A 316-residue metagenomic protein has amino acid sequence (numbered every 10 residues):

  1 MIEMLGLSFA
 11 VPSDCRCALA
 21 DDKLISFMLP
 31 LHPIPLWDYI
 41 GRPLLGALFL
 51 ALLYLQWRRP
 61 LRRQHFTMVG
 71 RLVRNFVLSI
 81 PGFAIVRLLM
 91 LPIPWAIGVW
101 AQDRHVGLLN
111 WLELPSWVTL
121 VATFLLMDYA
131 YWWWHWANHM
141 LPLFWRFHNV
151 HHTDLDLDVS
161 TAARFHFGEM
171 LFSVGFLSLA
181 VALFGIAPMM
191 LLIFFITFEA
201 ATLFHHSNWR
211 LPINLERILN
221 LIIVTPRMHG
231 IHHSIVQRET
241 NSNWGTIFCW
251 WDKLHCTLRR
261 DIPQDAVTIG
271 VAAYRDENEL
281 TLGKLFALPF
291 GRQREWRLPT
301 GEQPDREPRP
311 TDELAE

Functional and structural regions predicted by a protein language model:
M1-D38: Short, strongly hydrophobic alpha-helical membrane anchors
I40-L44, T67-I80: Loop-to-helix transition at the N-terminal end of transmembrane alpha-helices
L44-Y54, W95: Hydrophobic core of alpha-helical transmembrane segments in multi-pass integral membrane proteins
L53-V73: Membrane-interface helix-loop junction between the first two transmembrane segments
W57, T246-L254, L282-Q293: A transmembrane-helix-recognition feature enriched in membrane-embedded lipid enzymes and envelope glyco-/phospholipid
I80-L89, I93, L108, E113-V267: Membrane-embedded catalytic scaffold of the fatty acid hydroxylase/desaturase
V99-W111: Membrane-interface helix termini and inter-helical loops of multi-pass transporters
Q264-E316: Cytosolic-facing loops and C-terminal tails of multi-pass membrane proteins
